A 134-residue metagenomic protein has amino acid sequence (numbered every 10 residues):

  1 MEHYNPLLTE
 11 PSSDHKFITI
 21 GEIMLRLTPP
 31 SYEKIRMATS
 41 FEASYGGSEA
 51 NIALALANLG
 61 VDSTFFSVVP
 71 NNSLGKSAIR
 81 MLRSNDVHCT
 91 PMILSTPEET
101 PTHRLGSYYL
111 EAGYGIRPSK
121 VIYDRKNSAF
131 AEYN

Functional and structural regions predicted by a protein language model:
M1-I35, S40: Positively charged, low-complexity intrinsically disordered leader regions
S12, R36, G47, T102-R104: A generic fold-level signal
K16-I18, M24, T64, Y108 (+1 more regions): Residues embedded in well-ordered beta-strands
M24, E49-A50, A78: Short, flexible micro-motifs
K34-L54: Short catalytic helix/loop segments, enriched in acidic residues and glycine and frequently bearing histidine
S44-G46, T64-V69: A short beta-strand-loop structural module common to alpha/beta enzyme folds
N51-D62, S84: Alpha-helix C-terminal capping segments
F66-N134: Conserved N-terminal subdomain of the carbohydrate kinase-like
